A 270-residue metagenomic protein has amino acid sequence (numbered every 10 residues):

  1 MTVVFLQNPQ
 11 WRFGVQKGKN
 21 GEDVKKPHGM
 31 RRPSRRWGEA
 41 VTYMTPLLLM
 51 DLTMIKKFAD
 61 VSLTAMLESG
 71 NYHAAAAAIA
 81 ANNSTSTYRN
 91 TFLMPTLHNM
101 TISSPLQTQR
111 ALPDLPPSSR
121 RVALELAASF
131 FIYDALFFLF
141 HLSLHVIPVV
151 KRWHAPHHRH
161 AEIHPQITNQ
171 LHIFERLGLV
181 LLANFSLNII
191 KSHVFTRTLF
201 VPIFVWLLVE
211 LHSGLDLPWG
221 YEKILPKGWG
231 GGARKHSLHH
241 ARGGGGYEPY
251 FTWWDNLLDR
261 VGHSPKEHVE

Functional and structural regions predicted by a protein language model:
M1-A155, R159-L187, E248-E270: Non-catalytic, topology-defining segments of multipass membrane proteins
I190-T252, L257: Functionally important transmembrane alpha-helices
